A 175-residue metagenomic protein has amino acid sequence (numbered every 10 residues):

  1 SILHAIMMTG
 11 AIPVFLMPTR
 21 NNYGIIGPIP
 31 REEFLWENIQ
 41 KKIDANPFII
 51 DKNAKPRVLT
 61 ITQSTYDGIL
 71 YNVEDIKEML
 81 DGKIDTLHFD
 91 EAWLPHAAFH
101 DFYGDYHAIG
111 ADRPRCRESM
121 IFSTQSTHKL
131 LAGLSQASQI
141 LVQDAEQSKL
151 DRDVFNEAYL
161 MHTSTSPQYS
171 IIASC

Functional and structural regions predicted by a protein language model:
S1-S174: Conserved PLP-enzyme active-site core in the AAT-like
